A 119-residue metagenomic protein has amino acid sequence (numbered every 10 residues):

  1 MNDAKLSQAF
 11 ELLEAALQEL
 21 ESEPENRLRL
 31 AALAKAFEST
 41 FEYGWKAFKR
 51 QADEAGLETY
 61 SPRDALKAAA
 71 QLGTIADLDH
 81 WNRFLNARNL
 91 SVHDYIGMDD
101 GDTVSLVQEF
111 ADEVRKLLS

Functional and structural regions predicted by a protein language model:
M1-S119: Solvent-exposed interaction patches of small proteins and small membrane subunits
